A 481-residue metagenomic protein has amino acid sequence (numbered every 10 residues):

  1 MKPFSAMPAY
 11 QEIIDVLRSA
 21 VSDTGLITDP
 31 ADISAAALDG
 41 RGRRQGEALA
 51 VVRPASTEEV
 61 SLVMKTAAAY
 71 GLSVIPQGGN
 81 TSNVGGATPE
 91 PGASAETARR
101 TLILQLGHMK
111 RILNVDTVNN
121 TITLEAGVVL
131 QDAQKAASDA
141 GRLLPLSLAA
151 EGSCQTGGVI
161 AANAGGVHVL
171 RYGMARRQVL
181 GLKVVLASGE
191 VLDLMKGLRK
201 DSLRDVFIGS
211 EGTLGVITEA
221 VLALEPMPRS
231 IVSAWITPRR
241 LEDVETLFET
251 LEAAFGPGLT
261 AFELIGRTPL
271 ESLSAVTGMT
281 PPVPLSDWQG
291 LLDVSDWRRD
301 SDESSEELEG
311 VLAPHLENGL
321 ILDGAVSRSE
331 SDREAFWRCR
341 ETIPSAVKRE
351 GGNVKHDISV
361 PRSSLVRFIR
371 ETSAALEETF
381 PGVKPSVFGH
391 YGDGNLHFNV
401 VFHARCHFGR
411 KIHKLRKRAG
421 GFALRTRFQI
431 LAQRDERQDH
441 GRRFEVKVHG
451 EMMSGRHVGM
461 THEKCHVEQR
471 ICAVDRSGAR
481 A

Functional and structural regions predicted by a protein language model:
M1-K65, S82-N120, P269-G278, S329-D357 (+2 more regions): N-terminal flexible segment immediately upstream of the FAD-binding catalytic core in FAD-dependent oxidoreductases
T28-A35, W235-P238, E245-H413, Q438: C-terminal substrate-recognition/cap domain of FAD-linked oxidoreductases
S73, P145, L259-A261, G382-F388 (+1 more regions): A short linear hydrophobic-aromatic micro-motif
R111-V118, I122-E263: FAD-binding subdomain of flavoenzyme oxidoreductases
E190, R437, G441-F444, G450 (+1 more regions): Activity-critical C-terminal alpha-helical subdomain
L316-D323, R418-E436: Flexible helix-coil linker/hinge segments at domain or subdomain boundaries
S454, G459-T461, A473, S477-A481: Short linear motifs in low-complexity or flexible loops
